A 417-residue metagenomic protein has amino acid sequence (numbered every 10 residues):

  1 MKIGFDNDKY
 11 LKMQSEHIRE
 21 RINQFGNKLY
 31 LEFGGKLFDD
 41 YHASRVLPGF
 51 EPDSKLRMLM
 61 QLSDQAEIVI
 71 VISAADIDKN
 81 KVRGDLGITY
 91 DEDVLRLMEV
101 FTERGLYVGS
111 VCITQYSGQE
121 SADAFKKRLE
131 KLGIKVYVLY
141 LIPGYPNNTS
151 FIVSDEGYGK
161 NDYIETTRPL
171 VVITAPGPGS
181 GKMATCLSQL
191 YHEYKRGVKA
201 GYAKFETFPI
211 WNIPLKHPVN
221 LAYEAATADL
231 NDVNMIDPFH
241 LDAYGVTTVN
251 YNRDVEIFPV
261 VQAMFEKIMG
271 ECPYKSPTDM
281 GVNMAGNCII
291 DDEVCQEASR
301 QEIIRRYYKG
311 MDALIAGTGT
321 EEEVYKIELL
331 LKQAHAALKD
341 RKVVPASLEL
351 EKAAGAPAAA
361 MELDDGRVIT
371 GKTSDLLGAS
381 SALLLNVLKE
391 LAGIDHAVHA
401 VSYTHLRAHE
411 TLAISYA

Functional and structural regions predicted by a protein language model:
M1-V172, Q189-R341, A346-L348, L363-D365 (+1 more regions): Flexible phosphate-sensing "switch/lid" loops adjacent to ATP/NTP-binding sites across phosphate-transfer
S180-G181: Conserved glycine(s) of the Walker
T185: Hydrophobic positions on the alpha1 helix immediately C-terminal to the Walker A/P-loop
A353-P357: Short, small/polar residue-rich loop motifs at catalytic or cofactor-binding pockets
A358-E362: Short beta-strand scaffold segments in enzyme catalytic cores
D375-G378, Y416: A short acidic/small-residue loop/turn micro-motif
L377-A392: A short, polar/charged loop-to-alpha-helix boundary motif
T404-A413: Conserved small/polar residues in nucleotide/adenosyl-binding loops
